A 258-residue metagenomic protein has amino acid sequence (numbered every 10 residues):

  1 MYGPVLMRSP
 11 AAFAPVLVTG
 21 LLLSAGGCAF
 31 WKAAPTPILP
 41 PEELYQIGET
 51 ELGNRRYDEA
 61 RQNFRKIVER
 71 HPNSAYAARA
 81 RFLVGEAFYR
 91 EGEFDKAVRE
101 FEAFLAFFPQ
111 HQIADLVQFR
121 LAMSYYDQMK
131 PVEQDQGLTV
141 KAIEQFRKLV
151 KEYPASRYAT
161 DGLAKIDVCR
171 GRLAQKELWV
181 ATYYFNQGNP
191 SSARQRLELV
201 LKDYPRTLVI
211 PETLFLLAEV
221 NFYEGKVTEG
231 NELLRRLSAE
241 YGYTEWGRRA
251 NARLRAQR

Functional and structural regions predicted by a protein language model:
Y2-L17: Bacterial N-terminal signal peptides that target proteins for export
Y2-L6, G27-R258: Acidic, polar-rich low-complexity tracts and alpha-helical solenoid repeat scaffolds
P15-A25: Bacterial N-terminal signal peptides
